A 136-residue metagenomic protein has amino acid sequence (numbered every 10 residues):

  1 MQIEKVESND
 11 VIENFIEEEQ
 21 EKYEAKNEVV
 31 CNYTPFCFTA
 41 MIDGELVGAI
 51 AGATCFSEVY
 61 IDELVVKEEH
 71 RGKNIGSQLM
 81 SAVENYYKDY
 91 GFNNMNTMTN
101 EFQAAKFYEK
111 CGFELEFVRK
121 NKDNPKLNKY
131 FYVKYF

Functional and structural regions predicted by a protein language model:
M1-N32: Short amphipathic alpha-helix that is part of the acyltransferase structural core
V11, F56, F102-Q103: Short alpha-helical
T39, E45-A53, E58-V65: Conserved beta-strand in the GNAT
T39, N100-F102, C111, N121-F136: C-terminal "cap" of GNAT-fold acetyltransferases
T54-D62, R71, N124-N128: A conserved beta-turn-beta hairpin within the catalytic core of GNAT-like acetyltransferases that forms part
G72-N85, K110: Conserved acetyl-CoA-binding loop-helix of GNAT-fold acetyltransferases
Y87-N100: Conserved GNAT acetyl-CoA-binding A-motif
